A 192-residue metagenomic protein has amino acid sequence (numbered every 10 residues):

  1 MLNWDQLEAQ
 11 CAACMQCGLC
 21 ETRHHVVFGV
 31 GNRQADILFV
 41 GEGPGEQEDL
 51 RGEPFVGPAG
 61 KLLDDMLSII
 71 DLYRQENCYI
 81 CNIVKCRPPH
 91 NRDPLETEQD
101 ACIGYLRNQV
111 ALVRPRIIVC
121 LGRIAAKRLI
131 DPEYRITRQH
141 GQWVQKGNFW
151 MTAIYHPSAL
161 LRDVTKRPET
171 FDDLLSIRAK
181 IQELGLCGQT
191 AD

Functional and structural regions predicted by a protein language model:
M1-D192: A polyanion-binding, active-site-adjacent surface
